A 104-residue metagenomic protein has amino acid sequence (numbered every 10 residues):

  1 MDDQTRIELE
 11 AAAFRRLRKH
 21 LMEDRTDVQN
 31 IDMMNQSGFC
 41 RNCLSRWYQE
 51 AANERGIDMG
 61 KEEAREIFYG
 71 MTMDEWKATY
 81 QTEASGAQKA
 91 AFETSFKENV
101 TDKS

Functional and structural regions predicted by a protein language model:
M1-S104: Domain-level signature for proteins that mediate thiol-based redox and metal-cofactor handling
